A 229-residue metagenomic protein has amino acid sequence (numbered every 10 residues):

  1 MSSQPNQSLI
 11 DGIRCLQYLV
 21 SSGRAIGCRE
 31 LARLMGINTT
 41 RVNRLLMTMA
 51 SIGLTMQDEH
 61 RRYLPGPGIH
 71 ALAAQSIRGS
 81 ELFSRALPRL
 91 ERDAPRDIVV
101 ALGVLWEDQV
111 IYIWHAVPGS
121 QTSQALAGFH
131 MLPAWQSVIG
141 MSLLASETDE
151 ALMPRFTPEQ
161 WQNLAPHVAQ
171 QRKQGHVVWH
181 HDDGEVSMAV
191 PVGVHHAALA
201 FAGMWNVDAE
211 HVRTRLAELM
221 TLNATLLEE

Functional and structural regions predicted by a protein language model:
M1-S76, T225-E228: N-terminal helix-turn-helix
D11, R41, R85, N163 (+1 more regions): Charged catalytic carboxylate motif
Y18, L34, L45, S84-A101 (+4 more regions): Amphipathic alpha-helical regulatory segments at dimerization interfaces that relay allosteric signals between sensory
G23, E147-E150, Q171, G175: A general structural signal marking secondary-structure boundaries and capping sites
M56, A101-G103, W179: Conserved beta-strand cores of small sensory beta-sandwich domains that regulate signal transduction, primarily PAS/PAC
G68-M153: Amphipathic alpha-helical effector-binding/dimerization core of metabolite-sensing transcriptional regulators
Q160-E228: Extended hydrophobic
